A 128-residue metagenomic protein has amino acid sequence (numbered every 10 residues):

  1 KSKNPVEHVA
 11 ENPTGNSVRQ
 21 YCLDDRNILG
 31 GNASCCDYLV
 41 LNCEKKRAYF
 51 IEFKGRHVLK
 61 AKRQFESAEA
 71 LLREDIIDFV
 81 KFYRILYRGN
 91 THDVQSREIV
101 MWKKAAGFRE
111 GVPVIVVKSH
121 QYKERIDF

Functional and structural regions predicted by a protein language model:
N4-E44: Active-site metal-binding core of divalent-cation-utilizing nuclease and nuclease-like domains
G30-G31, H57-E66, V94-Q95: Active-site-adjacent loop/helix micro-motif of nuclease/hydrolase catalytic cores
Y38-V40, R47-G55: Conserved catalytic cores of phosphodiester-cleaving nucleases, focusing on short active-site segments
R47, V80-F82: Residues at the starts of beta-strands that form the adenosine-phosphate
F53-K54, R63-E69, I99-V100: "Short basic amphipathic alpha-helical interaction patches in structured regions
A70-F79, F108: Arginine/glycine-rich "motif VI" loop of SF2 helicases in the C-terminal RecA-like domain
F82-F128: Domain-level recognition of nuclease-like catalytic cores that cleave nucleotide substrates
